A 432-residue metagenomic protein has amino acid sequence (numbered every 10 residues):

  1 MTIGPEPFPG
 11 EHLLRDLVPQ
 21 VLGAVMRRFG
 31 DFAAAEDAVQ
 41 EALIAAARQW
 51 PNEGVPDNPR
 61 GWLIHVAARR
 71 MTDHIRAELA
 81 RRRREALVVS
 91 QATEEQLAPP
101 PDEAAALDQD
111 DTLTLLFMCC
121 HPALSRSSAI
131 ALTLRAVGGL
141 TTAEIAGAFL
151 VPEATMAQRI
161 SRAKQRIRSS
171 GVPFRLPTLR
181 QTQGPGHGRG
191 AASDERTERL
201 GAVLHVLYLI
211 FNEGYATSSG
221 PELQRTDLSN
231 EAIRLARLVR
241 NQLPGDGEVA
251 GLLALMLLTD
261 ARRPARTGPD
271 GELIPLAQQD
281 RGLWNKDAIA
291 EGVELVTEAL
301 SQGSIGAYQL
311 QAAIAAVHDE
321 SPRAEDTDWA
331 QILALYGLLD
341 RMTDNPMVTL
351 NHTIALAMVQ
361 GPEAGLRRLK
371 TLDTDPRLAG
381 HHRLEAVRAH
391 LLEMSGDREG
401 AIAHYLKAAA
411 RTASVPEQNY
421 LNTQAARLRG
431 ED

Functional and structural regions predicted by a protein language model:
M1-G23, A33, S193-H205: A short, charge-rich alpha-helical start-of-domain segment used by transcription regulators
L13-F32, A45-Q49, I75, F117 (+3 more regions): Amphipathic, Lys/Arg- and hydrophobic-enriched alpha-helical face
F32-P51, D57-I64, A250-A254: Conserved RNAP core-binding helix
L43-A47, D57-A86, K164-Q165: Σ70-family region 2.3-2.4 aromatic/basic alpha-helix that recognizes the −10 promoter and nucleates DNA melting
E78, R82-S127, T133-E144, V151-T182 (+1 more regions): Amphipathic helix-loop-helix modules that constitute alpha-helical solenoid scaffolds
L257, A316-E320, L356, L392 (+1 more regions): Residue at a conserved register position within TPR or TPR-like alpha-solenoid repeats
D260, R323-D326, V359-Q360, S395 (+1 more regions): Structural motif corresponding to the intra-repeat A-B loop/turn of tetratricopeptide repeats
